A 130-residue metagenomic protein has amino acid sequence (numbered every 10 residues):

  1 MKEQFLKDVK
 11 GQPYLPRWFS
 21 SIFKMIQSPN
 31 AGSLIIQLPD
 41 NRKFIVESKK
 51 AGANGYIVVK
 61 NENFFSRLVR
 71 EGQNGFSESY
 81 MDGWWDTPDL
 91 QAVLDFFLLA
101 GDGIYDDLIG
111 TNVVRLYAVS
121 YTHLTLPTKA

Functional and structural regions predicted by a protein language model:
M1-S33: Acidic, aliphatic-rich amphipathic alpha-helical segments
Q27-P29, S48-G52: A generic structural signal for short, non-catalytic loop/turn and secondary-structure boundary residues
F44-K50, V58: Short amphipathic beta-strand/extended segments with alternating polar/hydrophobic composition
A53-Y117: Accessory substrate-recognition/RNA-binding modules or partner subunits associated with SAM-dependent
T122-T128: Conserved small/polar residues in nucleotide/adenosyl-binding loops
